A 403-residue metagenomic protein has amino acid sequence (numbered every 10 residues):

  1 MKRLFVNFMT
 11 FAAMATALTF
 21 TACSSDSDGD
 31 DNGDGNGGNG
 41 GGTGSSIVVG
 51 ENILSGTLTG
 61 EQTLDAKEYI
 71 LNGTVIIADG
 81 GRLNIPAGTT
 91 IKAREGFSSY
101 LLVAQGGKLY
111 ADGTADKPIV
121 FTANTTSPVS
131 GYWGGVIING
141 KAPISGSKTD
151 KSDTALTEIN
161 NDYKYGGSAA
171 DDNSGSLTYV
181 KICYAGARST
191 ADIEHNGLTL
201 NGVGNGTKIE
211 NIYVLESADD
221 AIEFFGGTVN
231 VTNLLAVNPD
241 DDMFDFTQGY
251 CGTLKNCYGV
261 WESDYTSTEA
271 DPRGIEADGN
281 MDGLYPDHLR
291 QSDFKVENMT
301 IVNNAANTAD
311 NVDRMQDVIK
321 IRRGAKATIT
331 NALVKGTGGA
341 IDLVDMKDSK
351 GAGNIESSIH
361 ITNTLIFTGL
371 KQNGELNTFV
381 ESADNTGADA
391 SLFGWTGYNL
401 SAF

Functional and structural regions predicted by a protein language model:
M1-T10: Bacterial N-terminal signal peptides that target proteins for export
L18-A22: C-terminal motif of bacterial Sec signal peptides marking the signal peptidase cleavage site
S24-S27: Bacterial signal peptide processing site
D31-L83, R94-G106, G113, T122-Y213 (+4 more regions): Extracellular beta-rich repeat passengers
